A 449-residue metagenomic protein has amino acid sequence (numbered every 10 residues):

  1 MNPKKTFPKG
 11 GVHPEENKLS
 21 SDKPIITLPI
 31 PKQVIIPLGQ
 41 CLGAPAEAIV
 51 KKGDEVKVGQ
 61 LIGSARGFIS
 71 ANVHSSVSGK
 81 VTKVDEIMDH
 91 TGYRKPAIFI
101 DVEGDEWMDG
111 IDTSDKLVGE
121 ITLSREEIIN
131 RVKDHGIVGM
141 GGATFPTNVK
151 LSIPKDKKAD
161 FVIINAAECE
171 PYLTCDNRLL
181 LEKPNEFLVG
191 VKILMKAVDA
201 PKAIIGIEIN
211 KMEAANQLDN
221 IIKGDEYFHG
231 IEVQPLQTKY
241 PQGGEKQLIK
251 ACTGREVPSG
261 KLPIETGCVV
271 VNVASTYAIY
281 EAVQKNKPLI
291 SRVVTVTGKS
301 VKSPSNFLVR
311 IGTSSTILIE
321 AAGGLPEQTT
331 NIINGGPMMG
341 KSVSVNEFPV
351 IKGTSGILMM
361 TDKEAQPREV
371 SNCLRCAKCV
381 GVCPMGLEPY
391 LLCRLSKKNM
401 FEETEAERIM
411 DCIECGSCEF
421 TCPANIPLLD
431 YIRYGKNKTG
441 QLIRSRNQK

Functional and structural regions predicted by a protein language model:
M1-I49: N-terminal, Lys/Arg-enriched amphipathic/low-complexity engagement segments that precede the first folded domain
K51-S64, K83: Short, well-structured beta-strand-loop connectors
G79-V81: Conserved hydrophobic positions within beta-strands
M88-F145, P154-D156, M212, D225: Acidic low-complexity segments
M108-G110, G139, V162-D176, S300: Gly-rich Lys/Arg/Thr-decorated short loops/hinges at beta-loop-alpha junctions or inter-strand turns that position
L181-A197: Histidine-anchored nucleotide/phosphate-binding helix
P201-S315, A321-P326, G336: Hydrophobic alpha-helical positions that pack around
T354-V370, V380, P384-K449: Ferredoxin-type iron-sulfur electron-transfer modules in oxidoreductases and energy-metabolism complexes
